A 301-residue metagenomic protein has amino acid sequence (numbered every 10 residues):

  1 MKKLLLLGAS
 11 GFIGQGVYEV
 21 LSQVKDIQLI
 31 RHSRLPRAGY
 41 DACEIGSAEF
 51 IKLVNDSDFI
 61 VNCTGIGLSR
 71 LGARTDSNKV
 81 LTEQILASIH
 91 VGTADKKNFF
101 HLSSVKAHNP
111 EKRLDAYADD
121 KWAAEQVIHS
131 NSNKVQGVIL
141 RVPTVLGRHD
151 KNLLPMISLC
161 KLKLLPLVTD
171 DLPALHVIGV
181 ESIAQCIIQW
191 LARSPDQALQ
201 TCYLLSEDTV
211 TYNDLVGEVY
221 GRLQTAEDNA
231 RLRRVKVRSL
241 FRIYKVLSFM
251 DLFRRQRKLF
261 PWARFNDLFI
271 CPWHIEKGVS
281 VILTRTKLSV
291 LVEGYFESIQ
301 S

Functional and structural regions predicted by a protein language model:
L4-V24: N-terminal Rossmann NAD(P)H-binding glycine-rich loop of SDR-like oxidoreductase domains
A38, A42-Q84, K106-K112: NAD(P)H-binding glycine-rich loop region in Rossmannoid oxidoreductase-like domains and their noncatalytic homologs
I60, S69-F99, D119-S130: NAD(P)-cofactor binding segment of oxidoreductase domains
S69, L102-E111, A116, V145-K151: Conserved catalytic-site region of short-chain dehydrogenase/reductase
Q126-H149: Conserved beta-loop-beta element that borders a ligand/cofactor-binding pocket
K151-P155, T169-A192, L199-Y203: Substrate-positioning beta->alpha
W190-Q256, Y295-Q300: Mid/C-terminal beta-alpha module of Rossmann-like enzyme folds, strongest in SDR-family dehydrogenases/epimerases
I270-S301: Amphipathic terminal alpha-helices
